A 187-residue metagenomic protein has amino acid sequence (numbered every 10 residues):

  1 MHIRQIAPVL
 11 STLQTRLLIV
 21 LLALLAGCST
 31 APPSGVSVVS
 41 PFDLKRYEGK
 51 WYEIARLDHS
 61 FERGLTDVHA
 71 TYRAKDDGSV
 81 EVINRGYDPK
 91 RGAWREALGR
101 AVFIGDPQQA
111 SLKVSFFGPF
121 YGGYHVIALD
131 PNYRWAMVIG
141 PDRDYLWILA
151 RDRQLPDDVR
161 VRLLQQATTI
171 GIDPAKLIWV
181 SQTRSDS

Functional and structural regions predicted by a protein language model:
H2-L18: Bacterial N-terminal signal peptides that target proteins for export
H2-R4, C28-S187: A beta-rich soluble binding module of mature secreted/lumenal proteins
